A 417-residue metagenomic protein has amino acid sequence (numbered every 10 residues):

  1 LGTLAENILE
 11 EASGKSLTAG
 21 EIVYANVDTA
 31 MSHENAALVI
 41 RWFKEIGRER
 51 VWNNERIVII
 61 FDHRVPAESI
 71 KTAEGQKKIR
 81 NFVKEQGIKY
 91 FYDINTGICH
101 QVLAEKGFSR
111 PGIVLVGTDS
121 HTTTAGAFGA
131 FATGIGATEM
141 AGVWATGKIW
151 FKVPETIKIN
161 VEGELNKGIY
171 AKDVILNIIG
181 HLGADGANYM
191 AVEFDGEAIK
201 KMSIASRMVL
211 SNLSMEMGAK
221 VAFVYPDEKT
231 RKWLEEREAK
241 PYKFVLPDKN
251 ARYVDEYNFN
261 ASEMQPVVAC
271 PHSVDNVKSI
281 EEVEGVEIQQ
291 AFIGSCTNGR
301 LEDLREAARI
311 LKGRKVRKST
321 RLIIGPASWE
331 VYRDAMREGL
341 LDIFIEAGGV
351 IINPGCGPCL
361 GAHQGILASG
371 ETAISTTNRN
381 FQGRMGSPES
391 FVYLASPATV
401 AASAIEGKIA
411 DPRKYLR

Functional and structural regions predicted by a protein language model:
L1-R417: Fe-S-dependent hydro-lyases/dehydratases of central metabolism
